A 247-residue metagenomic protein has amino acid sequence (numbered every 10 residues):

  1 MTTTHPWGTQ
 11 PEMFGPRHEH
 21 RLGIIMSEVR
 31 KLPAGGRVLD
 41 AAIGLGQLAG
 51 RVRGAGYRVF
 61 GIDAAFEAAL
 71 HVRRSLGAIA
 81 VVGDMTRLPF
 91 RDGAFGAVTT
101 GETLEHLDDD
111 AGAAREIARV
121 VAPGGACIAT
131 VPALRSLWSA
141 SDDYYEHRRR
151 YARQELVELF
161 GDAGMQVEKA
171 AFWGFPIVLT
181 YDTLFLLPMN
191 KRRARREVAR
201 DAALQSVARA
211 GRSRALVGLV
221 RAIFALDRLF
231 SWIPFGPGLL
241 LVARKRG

Functional and structural regions predicted by a protein language model:
M1-R91, A97-G101, A111-A114, R150 (+4 more regions): Conserved N-terminal segment of class I S-adenosyl-L-methionine
E102-H106: A short His-aromatic
A111-A126: A short glycine-rich, Lys/Arg-flanked "PGG" loop and its adjoining helix->strand segment in the class I
C127-R149, R153-E158: Short, glycine-/aromatic-enriched active-site segment of Class I SAM-dependent methyltransferases
S136-S139, P176-Y181: Short catalytic/ligand-binding loop motif for oxyanion handling, primarily in non-cytosolic enzymes, centered on
M165-P176: Conserved S-adenosyl-L-methionine
D182-K191: Short, electropositive alpha-helical surface patch
A243-G247: C-terminal beta-strand of the catalytic ATP-binding
